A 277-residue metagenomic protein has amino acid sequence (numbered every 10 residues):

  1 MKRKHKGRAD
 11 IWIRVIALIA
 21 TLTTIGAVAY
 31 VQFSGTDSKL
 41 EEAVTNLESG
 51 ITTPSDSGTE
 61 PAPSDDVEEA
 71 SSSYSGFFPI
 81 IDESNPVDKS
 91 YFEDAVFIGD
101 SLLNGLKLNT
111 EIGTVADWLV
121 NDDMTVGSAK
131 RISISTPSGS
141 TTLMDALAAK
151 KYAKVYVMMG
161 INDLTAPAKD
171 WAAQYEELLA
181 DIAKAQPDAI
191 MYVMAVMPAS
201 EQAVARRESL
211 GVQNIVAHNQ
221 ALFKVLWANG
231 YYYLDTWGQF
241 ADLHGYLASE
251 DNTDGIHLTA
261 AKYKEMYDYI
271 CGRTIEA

Functional and structural regions predicted by a protein language model:
M1-I98, L103, L108: N-terminal secretory targeting modules
I81-S84, T141-L143, L178-L179, N219-Q220: A generic local structural motif
S84-Q174: Conserved SGNH/GDSL esterase-like catalytic core that processes O-acyl groups on lipids and polysaccharides
L147, I182-K184, L226: N-terminal cationic-hydrophobic initiation segments that often serve targeting/anchoring roles
M158, M194-A195: Alpha/beta-hydrolase-fold catalytic nucleophile elbow
D170-L178, I215-H218: Charged helix-capping and loop-helix junction motifs
Q186-I190: A short helix->loop->beta-strand "cap" motif at the edges of active sites that frequently abuts
A199-A277: Catalytic His-Asp segment of secreted/periplasmic serine-dependent ester chemistry enzymes
